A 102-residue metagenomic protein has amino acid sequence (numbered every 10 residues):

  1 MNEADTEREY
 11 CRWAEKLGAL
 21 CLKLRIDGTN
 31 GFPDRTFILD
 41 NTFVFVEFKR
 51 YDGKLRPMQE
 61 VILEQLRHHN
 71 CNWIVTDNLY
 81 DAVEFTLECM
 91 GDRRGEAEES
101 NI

Functional and structural regions predicted by a protein language model:
M1-I102: Catalytic phosphate/metal-binding cores of nucleic-acid and nucleotide-processing enzymes, i.e., regions that mediate
